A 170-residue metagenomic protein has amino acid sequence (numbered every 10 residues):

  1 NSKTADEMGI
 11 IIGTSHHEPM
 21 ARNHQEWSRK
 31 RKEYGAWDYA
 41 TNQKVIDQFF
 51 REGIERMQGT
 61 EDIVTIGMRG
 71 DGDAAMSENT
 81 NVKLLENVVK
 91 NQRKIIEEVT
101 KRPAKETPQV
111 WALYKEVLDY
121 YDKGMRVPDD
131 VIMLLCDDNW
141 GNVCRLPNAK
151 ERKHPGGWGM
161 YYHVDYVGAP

Functional and structural regions predicted by a protein language model:
N1-A21: Aromatic-lined substrate-binding rim segments of carbohydrate-active enzymes
S2, E7, N42-P155: Gly/Pro-rich turn-and-neighbor structural signature
D6-I11, H24-A36, P128: Aromatic- and acidic-residue-enriched segments that line the glycan-binding/catalytic groove of carbohydrate-active
I12, Q109, W158: Hydrophobic anchor at the start of a short beta-strand that flanks the dinucleotide cofactor-binding loop
I12-H17, S28-K32, I46-G53: Active-site cavity-forming subdomains of large catalytic enzyme subunits
S15, C136, H163: Acidic/polar N-terminal loop/beta-strand segments that form early-domain functional surfaces
E18-A21, D71-D73, N139-G141, D165-V167: Solvent-exposed loop/turn segments at secondary-structure junctions within structured extracellular/periplasmic domains
H24-K30, A74, G157-P170: Active-site clefts of carbohydrate-active enzymes
